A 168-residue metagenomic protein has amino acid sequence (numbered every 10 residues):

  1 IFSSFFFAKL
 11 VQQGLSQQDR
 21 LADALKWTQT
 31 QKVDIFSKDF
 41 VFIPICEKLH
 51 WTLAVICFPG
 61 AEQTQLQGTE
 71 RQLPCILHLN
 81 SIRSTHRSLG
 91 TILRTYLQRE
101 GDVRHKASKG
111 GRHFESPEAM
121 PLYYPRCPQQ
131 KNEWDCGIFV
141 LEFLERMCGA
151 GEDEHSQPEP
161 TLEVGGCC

Functional and structural regions predicted by a protein language model:
I1-F6: Short beta-strand->alpha-helix linker/helix-N-cap micro-motif that forms a surface specificity/interaction loop
L10-C168: Cysteine protease-like catalytic core of ubiquitin/ubiquitin-like
